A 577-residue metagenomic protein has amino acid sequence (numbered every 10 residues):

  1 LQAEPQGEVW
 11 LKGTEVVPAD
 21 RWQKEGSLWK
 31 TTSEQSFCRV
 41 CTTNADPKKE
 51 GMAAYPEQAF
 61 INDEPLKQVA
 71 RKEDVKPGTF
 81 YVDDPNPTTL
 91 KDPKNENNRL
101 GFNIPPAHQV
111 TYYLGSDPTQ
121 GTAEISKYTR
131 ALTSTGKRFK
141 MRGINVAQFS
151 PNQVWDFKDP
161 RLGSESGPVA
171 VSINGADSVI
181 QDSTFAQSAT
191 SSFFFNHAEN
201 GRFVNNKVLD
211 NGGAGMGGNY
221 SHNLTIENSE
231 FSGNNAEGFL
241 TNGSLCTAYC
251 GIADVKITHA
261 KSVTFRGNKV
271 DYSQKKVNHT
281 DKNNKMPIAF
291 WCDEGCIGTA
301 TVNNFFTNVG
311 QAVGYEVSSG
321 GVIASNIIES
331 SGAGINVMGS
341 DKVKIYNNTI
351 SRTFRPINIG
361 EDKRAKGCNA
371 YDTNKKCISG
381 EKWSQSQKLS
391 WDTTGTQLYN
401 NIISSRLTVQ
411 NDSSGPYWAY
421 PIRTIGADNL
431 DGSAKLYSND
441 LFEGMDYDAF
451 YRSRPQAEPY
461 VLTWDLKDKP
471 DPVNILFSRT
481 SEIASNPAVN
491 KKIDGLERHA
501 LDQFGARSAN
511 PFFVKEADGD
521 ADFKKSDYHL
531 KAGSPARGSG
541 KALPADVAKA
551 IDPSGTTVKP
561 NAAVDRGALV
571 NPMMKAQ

Functional and structural regions predicted by a protein language model:
L1-G175, V179-Q181, S244, K376 (+8 more regions): Extracellular polysaccharide-degrading/modifying enzymes targeting complex plant/algal/animal polysaccharides
P151-S172, T190-N196, N200-G201, G212-F523: Glycine- and acidic/polar-rich repeat regions and solenoidal domains
